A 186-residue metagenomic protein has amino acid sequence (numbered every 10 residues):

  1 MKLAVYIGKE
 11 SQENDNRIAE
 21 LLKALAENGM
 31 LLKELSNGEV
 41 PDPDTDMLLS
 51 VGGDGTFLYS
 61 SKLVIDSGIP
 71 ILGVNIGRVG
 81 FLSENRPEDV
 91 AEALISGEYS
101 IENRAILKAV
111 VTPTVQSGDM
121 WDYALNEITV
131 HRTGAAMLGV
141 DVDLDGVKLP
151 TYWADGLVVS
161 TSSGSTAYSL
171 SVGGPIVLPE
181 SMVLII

Functional and structural regions predicted by a protein language model:
M1-M47, V51, Y59, P87-N103 (+1 more regions): ATP/NTP phosphate-donor binding region
E10, G53-T56, V79, S163-S165: Short glycine-rich anion-binding loops that position phosphate/pyrophosphate groups of nucleotides and phosphorylated
N14-D15, T56-S61, T166-S171: Short glycine/serine/threonine-rich phosphate/pyrophosphate-binding segments that cradle anionic phosphate groups
L48, I71, L157-V158: Short, well-ordered beta-strand core segments
T56-I76, L82-N85: Glycine-rich phosphate/dinucleotide-binding loop and adjoining beta-alpha-beta core of small-molecule
V64-I69, P87-E92, G173-M182: A glycine- and small-aliphatic-rich helix-loop capping segment at beta-alpha/alpha-beta transitions that lines
V79-D155: Catalytic core of DAGKc-family lipid kinases
Y152-I186: Gly/Ser/Thr-rich active-site loops/lids in small-molecule metabolic enzymes that frequently grip phosphoryl groups
